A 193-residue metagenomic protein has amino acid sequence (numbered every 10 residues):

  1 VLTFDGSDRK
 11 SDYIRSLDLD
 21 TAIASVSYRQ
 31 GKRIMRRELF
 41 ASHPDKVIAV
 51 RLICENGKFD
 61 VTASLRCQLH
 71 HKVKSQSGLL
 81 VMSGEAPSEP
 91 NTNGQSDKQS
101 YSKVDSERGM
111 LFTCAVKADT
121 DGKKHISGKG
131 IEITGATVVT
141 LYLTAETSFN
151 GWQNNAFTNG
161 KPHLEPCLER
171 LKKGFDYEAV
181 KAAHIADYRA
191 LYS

Functional and structural regions predicted by a protein language model:
V1-S193: Aromatic-residue-lined binding/catalytic grooves and analogous aromatic/hydrophobic interfacial grooves in multimeric
